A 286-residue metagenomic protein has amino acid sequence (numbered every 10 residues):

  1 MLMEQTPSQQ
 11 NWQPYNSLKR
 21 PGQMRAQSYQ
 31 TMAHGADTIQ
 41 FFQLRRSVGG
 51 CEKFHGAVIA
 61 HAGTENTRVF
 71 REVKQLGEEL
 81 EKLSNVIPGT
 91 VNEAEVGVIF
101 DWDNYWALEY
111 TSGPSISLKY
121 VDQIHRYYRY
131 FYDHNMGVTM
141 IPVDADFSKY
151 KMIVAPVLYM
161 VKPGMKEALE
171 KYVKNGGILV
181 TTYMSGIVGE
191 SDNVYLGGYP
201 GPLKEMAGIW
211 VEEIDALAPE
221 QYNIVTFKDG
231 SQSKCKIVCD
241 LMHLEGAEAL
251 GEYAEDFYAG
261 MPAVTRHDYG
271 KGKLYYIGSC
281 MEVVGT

Functional and structural regions predicted by a protein language model:
M1-T286: Carbohydrate-binding surfaces of carbohydrate-active enzymes
